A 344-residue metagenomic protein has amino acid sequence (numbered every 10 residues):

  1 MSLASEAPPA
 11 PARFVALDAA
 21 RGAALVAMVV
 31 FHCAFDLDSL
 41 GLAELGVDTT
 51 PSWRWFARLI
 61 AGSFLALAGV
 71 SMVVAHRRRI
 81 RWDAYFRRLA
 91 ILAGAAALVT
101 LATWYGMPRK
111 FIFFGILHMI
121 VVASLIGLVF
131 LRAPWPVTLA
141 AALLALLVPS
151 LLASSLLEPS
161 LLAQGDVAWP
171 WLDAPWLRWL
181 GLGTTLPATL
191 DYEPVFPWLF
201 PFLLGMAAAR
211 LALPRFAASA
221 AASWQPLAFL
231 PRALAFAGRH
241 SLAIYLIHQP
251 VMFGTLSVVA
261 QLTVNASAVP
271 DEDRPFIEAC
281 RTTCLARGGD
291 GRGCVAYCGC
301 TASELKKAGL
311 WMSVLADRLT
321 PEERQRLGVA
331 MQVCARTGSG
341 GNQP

Functional and structural regions predicted by a protein language model:
S2-P344: Alpha-helical transmembrane segments and their immediate juxtamembrane cytosolic regions
